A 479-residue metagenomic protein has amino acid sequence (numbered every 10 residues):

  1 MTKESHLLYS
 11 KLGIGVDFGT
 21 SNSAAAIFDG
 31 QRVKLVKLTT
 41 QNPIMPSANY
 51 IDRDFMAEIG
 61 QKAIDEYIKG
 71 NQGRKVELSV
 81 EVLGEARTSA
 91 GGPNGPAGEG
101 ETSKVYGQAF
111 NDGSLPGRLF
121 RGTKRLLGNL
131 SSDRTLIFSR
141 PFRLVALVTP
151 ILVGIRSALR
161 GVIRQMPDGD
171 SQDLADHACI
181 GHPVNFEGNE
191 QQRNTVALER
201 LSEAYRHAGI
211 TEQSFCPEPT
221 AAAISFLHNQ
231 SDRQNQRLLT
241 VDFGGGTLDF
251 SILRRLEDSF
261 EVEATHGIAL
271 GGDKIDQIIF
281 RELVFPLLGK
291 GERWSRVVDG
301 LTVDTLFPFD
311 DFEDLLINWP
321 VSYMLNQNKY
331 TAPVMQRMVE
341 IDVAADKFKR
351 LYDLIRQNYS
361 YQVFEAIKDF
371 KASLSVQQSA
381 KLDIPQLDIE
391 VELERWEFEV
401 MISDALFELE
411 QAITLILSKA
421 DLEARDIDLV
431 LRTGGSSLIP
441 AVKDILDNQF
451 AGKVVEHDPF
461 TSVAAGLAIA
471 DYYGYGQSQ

Functional and structural regions predicted by a protein language model:
M1-K11, T211-V241, A465-Y475: Conserved phosphate-binding catalytic cores of ATP/NTP-utilizing and phosphoryl-transfer enzymes
H6-L35, L115-P116, K124, Q230-E261 (+1 more regions): Gly/Thr-rich phosphate-binding beta-strand-loop-beta motif of the actin/hexokinase/Hsp70
I27-F55, E257-R281, R395-W396: Short glycine-rich, Thr/Ser-proximal phosphate-binding strand/loop in the N-terminal lobe of ATP-dependent enzymes
V36-A178, H182-N189, V196-E199, P286-I355 (+2 more regions): Phosphate-binding loop and its immediate beta->loop->alpha context in nucleotide/phosphate-handling enzymes
L38-Q41, S214-T220, I268-L270, V455-A464: Active-site nucleophile and cofactor-binding loops and adjacent substrate-binding regions of central metabolic enzymes
L115-L119, R140-R156, R193-N194, F215-C216 (+3 more regions): Phosphate/oxyanion-binding active-site loops and adjacent basic polyanion-contact surfaces
E203-F226, Q236-T247, S251, D258-R281 (+3 more regions): Small-residue (GG/TT-enriched) beta-loop-alpha framework at ligand/catalytic clefts
Q277-G289, W319-Q479: Helical "lid/coupling" subdomains associated with nucleotide-phosphate turnover
